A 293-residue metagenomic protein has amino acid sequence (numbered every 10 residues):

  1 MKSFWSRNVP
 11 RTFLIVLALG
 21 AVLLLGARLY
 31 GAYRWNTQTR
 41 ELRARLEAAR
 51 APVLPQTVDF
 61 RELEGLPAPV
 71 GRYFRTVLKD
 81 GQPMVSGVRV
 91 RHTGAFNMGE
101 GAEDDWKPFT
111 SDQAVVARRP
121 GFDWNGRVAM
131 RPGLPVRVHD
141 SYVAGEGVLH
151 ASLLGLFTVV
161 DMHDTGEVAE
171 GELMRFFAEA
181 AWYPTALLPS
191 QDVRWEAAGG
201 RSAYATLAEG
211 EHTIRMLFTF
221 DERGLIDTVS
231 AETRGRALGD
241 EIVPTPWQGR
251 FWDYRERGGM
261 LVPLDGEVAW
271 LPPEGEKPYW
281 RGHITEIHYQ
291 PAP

Functional and structural regions predicted by a protein language model:
K2-L25: N-terminal Sec-pathway targeting helices
G20-R40: Membrane-interface motif at the C-terminal end of an N-terminal transmembrane signal
Q38-R89: N-terminal leader/targeting segments and the immediate start of mature chains
G71-F157: N-terminal mature ectodomain segment of secretory-pathway/periplasmic proteins
V85-R91, R118-N125, V148, A197-T206 (+2 more regions): Short, hydrophobic/aromatic-rich segments at coil-to-beta transitions
W106-P108, G133, L188, A198-G200 (+2 more regions): Short solvent-exposed loop/turn micro-motifs enriched in small/polar/acidic residues
H150-E209, I242: Flexible, processing/modification-adjacent segments and terminal tails in exported/periplasmic/extracellular proteins
Y204-P291: Gly/Pro-enriched, hydrophobic low-complexity segments that function as extracytoplasmic propeptides/linkers
